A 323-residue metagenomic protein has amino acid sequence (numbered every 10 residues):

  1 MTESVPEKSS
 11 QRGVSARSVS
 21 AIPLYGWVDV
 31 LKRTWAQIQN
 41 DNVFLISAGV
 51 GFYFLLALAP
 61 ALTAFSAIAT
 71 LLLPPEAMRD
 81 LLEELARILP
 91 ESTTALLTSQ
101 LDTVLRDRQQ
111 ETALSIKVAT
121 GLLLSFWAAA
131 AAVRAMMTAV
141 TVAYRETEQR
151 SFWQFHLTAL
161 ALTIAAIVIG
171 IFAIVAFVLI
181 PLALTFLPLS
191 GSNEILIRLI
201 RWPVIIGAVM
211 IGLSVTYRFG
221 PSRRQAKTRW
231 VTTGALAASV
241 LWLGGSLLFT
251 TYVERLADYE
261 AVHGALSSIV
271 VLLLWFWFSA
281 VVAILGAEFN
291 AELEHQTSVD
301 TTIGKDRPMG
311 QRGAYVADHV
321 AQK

Functional and structural regions predicted by a protein language model:
M1-K323: Membrane-embedded alpha-helices and immediately adjacent juxtamembrane helical segments in alpha-helical membrane
